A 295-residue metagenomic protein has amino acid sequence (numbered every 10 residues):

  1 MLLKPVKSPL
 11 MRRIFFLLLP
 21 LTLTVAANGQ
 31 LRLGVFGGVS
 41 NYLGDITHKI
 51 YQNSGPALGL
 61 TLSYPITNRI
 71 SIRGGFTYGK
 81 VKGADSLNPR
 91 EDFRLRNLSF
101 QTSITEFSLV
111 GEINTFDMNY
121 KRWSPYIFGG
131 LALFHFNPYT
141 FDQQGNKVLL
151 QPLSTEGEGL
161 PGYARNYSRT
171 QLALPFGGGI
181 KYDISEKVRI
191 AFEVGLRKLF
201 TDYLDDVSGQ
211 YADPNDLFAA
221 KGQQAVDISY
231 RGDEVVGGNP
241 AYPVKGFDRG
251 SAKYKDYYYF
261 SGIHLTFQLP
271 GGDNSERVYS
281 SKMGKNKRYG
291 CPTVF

Functional and structural regions predicted by a protein language model:
N28-Q30, R69, D117-S124, S185-K187 (+1 more regions): Short loop/turn motifs that connect adjacent beta-strands in outer-membrane beta-barrel proteins
G29-P65, P138, Y258-G262, T266-G272 (+1 more regions): Short glycine/proline- and aromatic-enriched beta-strand/turn motifs that initiate or cap beta-hairpins
V35, L60-Y64, L109-I113, G129-L131 (+3 more regions): Residues on the lipid-exposed face of transmembrane beta-strands in outer-membrane beta-barrel proteins
S40-Y42, G79-G83, F116, A132-P138 (+2 more regions): Structural signature of outer-membrane beta-barrel domains
L43-K49, D92-F100, L160-N166, D248-S251: Extracellular loop and loop/strand-boundary signature of outer-membrane beta-barrel proteins
Q52-P56, S103-F107, W123, T170-L174 (+1 more regions): Residues that define the transmembrane beta-barrel architecture of outer-membrane proteins
I70-P152: Gram-negative (and chloroplast) outer-membrane scaffold detector with strong preference for beta-barrel transmembrane
L133-D256: Outer-membrane beta-barrel transmembrane domain signature
